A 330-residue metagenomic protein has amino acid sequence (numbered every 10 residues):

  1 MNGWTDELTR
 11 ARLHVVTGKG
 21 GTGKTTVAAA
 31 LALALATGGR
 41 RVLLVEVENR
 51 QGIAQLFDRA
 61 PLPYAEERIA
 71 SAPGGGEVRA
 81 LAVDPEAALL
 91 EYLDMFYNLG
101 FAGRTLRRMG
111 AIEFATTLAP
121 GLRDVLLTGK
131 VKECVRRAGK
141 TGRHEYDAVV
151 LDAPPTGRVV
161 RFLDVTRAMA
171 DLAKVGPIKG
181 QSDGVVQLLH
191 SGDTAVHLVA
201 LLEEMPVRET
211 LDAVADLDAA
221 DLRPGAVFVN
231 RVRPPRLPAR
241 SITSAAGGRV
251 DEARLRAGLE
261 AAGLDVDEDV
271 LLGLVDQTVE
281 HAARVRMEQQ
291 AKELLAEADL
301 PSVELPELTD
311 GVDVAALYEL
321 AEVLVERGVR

Functional and structural regions predicted by a protein language model:
N2, D6, T22, T26-A30 (+5 more regions): Conserved catalytic-core segment of NTP-binding enzymes
G18: The Walker A (P-loop) glycine that initiates the GxxxxGKT/S ATP-binding motif of P-loop NTPases
L31-L33, P61, Y97, A213-D218 (+1 more regions): Short, solvent-exposed amphipathic alpha-helical segments in soluble enzyme and RNA/protein-processing domains
L33-R108: N-terminal phosphate/diphosphate-binding loop that engages ATP/GTP or pyrophosphate donors across diverse enzyme folds
E91-V135: ATP-hydrolysis module of ASCE/P-loop NTPase motor domains, specifically the Walker B Asp-Glu catalytic pair
L93-L99, A239-A245, A316-L324: Short, surface-exposed amphipathic charged segments that create phosphate/polyanion-binding patches used for binding
E297-R330: NTP-binding/hydrolysis catalytic cores, primarily Walker-type P-loop NTPases
